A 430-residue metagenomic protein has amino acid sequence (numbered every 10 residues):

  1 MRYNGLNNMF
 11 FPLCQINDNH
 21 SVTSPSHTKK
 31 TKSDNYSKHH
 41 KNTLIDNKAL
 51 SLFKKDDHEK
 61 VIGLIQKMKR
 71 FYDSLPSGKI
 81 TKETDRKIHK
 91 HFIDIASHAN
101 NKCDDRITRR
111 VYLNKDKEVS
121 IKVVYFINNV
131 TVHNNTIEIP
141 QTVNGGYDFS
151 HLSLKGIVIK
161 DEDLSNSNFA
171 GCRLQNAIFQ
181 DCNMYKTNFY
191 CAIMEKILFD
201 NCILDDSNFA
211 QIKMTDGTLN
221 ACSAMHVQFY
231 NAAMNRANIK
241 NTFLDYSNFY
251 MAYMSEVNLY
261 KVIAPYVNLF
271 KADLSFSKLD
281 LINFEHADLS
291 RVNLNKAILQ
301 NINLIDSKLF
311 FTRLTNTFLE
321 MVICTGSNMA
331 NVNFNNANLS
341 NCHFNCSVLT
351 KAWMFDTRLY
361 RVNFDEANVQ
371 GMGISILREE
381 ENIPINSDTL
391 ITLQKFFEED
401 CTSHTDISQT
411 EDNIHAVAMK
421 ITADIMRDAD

Functional and structural regions predicted by a protein language model:
M1-I45, A49-L52, M419-D430: Non-Sec secretion/translocation targeting segments of pathogen effectors
P12-L13, K38, K55, D73 (+4 more regions): Generic detector of N-terminal low-structure segments
N17, D46, G63-Q66, T81 (+12 more regions): Residues marking helix boundaries in flexible regions
N19, S26, N35-H39, D57 (+8 more regions): Intrinsically disordered, low-complexity cationic segments
H27-H40, K79-R86, T108-V111, H133 (+1 more regions): Extended non-catalytic scaffold regions that mediate assembly and binding in large macromolecular machines
L50-K54, H58, I62-P76, D85-N100 (+3 more regions): Residue-level detector of alpha-helical secondary structure
D104: PAZ/PAZ-like end-binding module
T108, Y112-L113, K117-A416: Tandem repeat scaffolds
